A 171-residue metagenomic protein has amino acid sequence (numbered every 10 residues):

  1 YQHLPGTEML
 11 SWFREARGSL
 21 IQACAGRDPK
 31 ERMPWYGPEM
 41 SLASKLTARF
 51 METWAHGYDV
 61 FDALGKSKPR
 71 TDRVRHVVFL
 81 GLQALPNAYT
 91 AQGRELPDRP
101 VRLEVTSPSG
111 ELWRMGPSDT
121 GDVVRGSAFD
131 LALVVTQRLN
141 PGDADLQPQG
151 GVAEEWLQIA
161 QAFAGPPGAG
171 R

Functional and structural regions predicted by a protein language model:
Y1-A16: A short, structured beta-strand-centered segment in the mid-to-C-terminal lobe of catalytic cores from group-transfer
Q2-L4, G26-R171: Structured surface interface patches that mediate subunit assembly and partner/cofactor docking
